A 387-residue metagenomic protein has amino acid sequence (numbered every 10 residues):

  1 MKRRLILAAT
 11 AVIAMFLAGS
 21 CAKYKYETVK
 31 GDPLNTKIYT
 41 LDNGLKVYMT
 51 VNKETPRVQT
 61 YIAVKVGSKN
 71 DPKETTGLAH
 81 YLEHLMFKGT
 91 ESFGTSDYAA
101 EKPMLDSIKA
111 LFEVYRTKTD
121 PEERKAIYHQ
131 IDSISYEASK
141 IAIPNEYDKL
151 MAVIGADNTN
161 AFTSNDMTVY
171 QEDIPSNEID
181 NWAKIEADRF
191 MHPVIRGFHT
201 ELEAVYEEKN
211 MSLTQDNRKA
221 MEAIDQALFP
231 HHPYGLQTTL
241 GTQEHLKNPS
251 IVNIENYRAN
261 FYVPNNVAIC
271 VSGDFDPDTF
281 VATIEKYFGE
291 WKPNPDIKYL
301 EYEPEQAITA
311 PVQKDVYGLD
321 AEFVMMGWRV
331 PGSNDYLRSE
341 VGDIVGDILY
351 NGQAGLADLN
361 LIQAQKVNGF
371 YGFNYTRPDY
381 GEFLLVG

Functional and structural regions predicted by a protein language model:
M1-A9: Bacterial N-terminal signal peptides that target proteins for export
L17-S20: C-terminal motif of bacterial Sec signal peptides marking the signal peptidase cleavage site
K23-Y24, R189, P193-G197, N210-T214 (+3 more regions): An aromatic/glycine/proline-enriched structural segment found at the starts of mature extracellular/organellar domains
T28-T55: N- or domain-start disorder-to-order transition segments that initiate the globular core
T50, T55-S68, G77-A79, G94-D188 (+4 more regions): M16 family metallopeptidases and their MPP-like homologs
D71-K73, D180-W182, H199, N334-R338: Solvent-exposed, non-transmembrane alpha-helical starts
T76-K88, D343: Active-site recognition of the HExxH zinc-binding catalytic motif
